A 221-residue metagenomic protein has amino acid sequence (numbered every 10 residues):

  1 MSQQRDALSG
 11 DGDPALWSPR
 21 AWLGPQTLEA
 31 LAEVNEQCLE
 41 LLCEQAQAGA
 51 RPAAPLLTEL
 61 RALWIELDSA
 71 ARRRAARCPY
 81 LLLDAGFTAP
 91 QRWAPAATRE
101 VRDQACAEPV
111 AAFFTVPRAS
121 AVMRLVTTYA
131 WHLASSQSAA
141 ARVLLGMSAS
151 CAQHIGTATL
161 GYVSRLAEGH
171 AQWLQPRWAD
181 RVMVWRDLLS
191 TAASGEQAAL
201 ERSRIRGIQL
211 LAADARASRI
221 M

Functional and structural regions predicted by a protein language model:
M1-R99: Structure-specific DNA junction-binding interface
P25, E29, E33, V110-P117 (+2 more regions): Generic amphipathic alpha-helical segments used as scaffolds and interaction surfaces in large, multi-domain proteins
Q45-G49, L133-S136, G169, T191 (+2 more regions): Surface-exposed polar/charged interaction patches
R72, G169-L211: Long, compositionally biased
R99-E108: Short, charge-rich amphipathic alpha-helices with coiled-coil/heptad character
A107-L125, W173-V184: Membrane-interacting alpha-helical segments
A119-A171, Q175: Amphipathic alpha-helical packing elements
D214-M221: Long, low-complexity acidic/proline-rich regions
